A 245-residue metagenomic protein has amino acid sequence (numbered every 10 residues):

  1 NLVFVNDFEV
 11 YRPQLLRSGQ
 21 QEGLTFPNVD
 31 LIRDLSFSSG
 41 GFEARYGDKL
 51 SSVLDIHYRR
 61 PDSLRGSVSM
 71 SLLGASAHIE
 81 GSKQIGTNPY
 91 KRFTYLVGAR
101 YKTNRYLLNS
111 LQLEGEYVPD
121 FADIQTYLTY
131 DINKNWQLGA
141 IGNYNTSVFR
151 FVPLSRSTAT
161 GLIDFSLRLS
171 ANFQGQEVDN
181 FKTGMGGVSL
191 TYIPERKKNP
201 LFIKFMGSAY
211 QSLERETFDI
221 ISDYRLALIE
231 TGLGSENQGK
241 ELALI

Functional and structural regions predicted by a protein language model:
N1-E9: Extracytoplasmic beta-strand/coil segments of soluble accessory domains associated with Gram-negative outer-membrane
F8-F37: Short acidic/polar hinge/loop motifs at secondary-structure boundaries that mediate gating or recognition
L15, N109-L111, G139, N143-T160 (+2 more regions): Outer-membrane beta-barrel and related beta-rich outer-membrane complex signature in Gram-negative bacteria
L16-Q20, F37-S38, R60-D62, L108-Q112 (+2 more regions): Extracytoplasmic loops and strand-loop junctions of Gram-negative outer membrane beta-barrel proteins
Q21-T25, R45-R65, Q84-T87: N-terminal periplasmic accessory domains that precede and gate Gram-negative outer-membrane beta-barrel machines
I56-L73, A99-K102: Transmembrane beta-strand segments that form the barrel wall of outer-membrane beta-barrel proteins
L73-T103, L113-P153, V178-K204, A209: Transmembrane beta-barrel wall of Gram-negative outer-membrane proteins
T158-M185, T191-I245: Replace "related TpsB outer-membrane translocases also match" with "some related outer-membrane beta-barrels such as
